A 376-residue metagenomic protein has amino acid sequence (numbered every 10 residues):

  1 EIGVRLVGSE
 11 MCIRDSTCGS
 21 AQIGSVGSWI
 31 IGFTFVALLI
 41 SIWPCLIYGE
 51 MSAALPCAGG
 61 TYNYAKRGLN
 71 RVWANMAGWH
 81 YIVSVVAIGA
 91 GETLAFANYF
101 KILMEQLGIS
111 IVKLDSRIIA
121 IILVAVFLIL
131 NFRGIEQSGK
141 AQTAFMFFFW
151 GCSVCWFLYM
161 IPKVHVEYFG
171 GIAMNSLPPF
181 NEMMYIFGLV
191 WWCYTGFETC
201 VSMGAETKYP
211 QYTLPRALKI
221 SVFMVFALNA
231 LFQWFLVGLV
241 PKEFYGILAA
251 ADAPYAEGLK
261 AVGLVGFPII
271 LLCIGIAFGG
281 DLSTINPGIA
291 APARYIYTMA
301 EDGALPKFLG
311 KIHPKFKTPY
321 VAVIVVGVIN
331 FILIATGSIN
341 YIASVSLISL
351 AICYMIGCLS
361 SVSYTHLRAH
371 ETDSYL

Functional and structural regions predicted by a protein language model:
E1-G8, I13, H366-A369, D373-L376: Single conserved hydrophobic/aromatic residue that forms the stacking wall/gate of nucleotide- or nucleobase-binding
T17-I111, S221-M224, L231: Extracellular loop-to-transmembrane helix junctions
S20-I31, A95, L103-S116, I135-M146 (+3 more regions): Transmembrane helix-loop boundary segments of multi-pass membrane transporters
I31, G108-D115, T143-I274: Helix-loop-helix junctions that connect adjacent transmembrane segments in multi-pass membrane transporters
T34-F35, Q106-I135, W150-W156, A322-I329: Transmembrane alpha-helical segments of multi-pass small-molecule transport proteins
C57, H80-A95, Y194, E198-E206 (+3 more regions): Membrane-helix boundary/coupling elements in multi-pass transport proteins
N63-Y64, I102-Q106, A217-N286, L305-Y341 (+1 more regions): TM-loop-TM module centered on a large, flexible mid-protein loop between adjacent transmembrane helices in multi-pass
L309-K317, Y354-R368, S374: C-terminal membrane-solvent junction of multi-pass transporters and transport-like membrane proteins
